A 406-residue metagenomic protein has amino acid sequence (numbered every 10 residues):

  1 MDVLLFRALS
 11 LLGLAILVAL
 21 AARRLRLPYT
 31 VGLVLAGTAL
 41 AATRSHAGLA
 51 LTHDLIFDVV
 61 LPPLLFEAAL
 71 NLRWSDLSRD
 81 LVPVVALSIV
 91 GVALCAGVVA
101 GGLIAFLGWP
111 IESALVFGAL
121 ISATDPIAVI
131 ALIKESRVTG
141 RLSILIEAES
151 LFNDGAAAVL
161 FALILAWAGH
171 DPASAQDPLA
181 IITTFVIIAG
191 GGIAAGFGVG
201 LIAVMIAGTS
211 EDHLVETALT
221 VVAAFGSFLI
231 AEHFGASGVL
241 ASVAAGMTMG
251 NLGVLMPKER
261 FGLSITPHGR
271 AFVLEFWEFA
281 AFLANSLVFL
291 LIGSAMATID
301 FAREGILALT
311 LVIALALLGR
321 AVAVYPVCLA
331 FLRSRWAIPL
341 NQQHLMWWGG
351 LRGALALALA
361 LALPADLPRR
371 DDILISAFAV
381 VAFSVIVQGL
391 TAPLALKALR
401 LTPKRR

Functional and structural regions predicted by a protein language model:
M1-R406: Transmembrane helical cores of multi-pass secondary ion antiporters/exchangers
